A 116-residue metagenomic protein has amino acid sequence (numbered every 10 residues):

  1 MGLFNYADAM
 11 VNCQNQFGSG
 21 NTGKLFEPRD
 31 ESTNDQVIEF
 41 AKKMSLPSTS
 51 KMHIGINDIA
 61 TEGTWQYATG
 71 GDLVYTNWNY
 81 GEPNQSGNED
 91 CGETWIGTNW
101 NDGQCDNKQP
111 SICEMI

Functional and structural regions predicted by a protein language model:
M1-I116: Extracellular, disulfide-bonded carbohydrate-recognition/adhesion ectodomains, dominated by C-type lectin-like domains
